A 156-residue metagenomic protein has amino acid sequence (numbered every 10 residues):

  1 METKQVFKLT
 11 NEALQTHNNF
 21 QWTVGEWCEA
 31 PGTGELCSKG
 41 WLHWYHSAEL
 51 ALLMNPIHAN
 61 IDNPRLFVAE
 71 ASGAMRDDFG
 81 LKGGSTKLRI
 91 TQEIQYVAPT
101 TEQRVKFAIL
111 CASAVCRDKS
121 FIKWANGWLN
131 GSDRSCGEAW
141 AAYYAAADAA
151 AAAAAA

Functional and structural regions predicted by a protein language model:
M1-A156: Short, glycine-biased loop/turn motifs at secondary-structure junctions and in low-complexity Ser/Thr/Pro-rich termini
